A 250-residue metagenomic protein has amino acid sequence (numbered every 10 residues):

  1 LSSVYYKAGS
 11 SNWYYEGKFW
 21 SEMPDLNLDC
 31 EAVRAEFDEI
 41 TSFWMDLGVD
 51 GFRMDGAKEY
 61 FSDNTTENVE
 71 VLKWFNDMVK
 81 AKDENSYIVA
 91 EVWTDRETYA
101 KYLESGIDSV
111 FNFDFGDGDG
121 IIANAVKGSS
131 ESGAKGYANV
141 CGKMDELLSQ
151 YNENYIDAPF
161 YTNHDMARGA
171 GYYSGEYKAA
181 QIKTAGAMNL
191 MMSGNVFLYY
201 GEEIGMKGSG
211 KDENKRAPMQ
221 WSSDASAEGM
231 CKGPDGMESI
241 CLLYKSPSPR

Functional and structural regions predicted by a protein language model:
L1-F19, S129-S149, R216-L243: Core domains of carbohydrate- and sulfate-ester-processing enzymes
L1-L47, F75, A81, E97-T98 (+1 more regions): Substrate-binding/active-site clefts of carbohydrate-active enzymes
F19-R34, A57-T66, G128-A134, G169-E176: The substrate-binding groove and active-site-proximal loops of carbohydrate-active enzymes, especially glycoside
D29-V92: Active-site neighborhood of glycoside hydrolase catalytic domains
F37, M45-D46, A138-A158, T162: Anion-binding catalytic surfaces of enzymes that hydrolyze or transfer phosphate/sulfate esters
D50-F52, N85-V89, D108, N154-P159 (+1 more regions): Beta-sheet entry/capping signal
K80-K82, T94, G142, N154 (+4 more regions): Loop/helix patches that line or flank the sugar-binding groove of alpha-linked glycan CAZymes
W93-A123, M206-N214: Substrate-binding cleft/loops of secretory-pathway carbohydrate-active enzymes
